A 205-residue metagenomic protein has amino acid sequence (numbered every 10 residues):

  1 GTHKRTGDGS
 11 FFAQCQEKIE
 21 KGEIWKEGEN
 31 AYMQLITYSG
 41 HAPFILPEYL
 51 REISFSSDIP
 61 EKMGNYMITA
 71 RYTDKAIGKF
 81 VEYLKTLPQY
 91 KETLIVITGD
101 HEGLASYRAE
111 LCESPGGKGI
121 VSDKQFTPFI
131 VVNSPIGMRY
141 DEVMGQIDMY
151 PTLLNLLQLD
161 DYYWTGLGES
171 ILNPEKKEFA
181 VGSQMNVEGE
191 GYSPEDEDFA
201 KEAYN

Functional and structural regions predicted by a protein language model:
G1-N205: Solvent-exposed soluble domains appended to multi-pass membrane proteins
